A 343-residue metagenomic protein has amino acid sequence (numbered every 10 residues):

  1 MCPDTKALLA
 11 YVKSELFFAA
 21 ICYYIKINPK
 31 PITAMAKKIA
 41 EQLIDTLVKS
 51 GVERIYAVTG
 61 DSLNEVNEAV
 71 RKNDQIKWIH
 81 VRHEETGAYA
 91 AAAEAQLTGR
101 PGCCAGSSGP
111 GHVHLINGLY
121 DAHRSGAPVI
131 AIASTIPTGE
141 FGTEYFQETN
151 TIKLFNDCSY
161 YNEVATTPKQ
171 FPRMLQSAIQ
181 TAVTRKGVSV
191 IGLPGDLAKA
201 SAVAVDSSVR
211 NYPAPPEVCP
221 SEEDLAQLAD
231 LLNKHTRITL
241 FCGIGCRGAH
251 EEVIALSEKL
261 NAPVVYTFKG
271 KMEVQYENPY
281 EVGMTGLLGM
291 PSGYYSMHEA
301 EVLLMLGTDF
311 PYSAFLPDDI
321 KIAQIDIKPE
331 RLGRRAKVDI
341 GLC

Functional and structural regions predicted by a protein language model:
D4, K26-N28, I191: Compositionally biased, intrinsically disordered/low-complexity regions enriched for serine, proline and threonine
D4-E15, A19-A20: Acidic, Ala/Val/Gly-enriched low-complexity intrinsically disordered segments
T5, A10, P31-T33, D196: Intrinsically disordered, low-complexity segments enriched in proline/serine/threonine
L9, I21-C22, K26, R54 (+1 more regions): Intrinsically disordered, low-complexity segments enriched in small/polar residues
E15-A34: Short, Lys/Arg-enriched N-terminal segments with co-localized hydrophobic residues within the first ~10-30 amino acids
A34-C343: N-terminal alpha/beta PP-like core and its mobile active-site loop of ThDP/TPP-dependent enzymes
